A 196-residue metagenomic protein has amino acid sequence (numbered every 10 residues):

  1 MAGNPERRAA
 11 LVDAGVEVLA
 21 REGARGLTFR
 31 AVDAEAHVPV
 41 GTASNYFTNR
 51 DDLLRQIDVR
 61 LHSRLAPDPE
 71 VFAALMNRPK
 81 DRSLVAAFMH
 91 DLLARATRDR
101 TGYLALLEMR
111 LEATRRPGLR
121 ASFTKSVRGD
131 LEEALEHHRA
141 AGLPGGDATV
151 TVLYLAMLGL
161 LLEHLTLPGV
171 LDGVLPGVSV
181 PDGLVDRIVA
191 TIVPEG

Functional and structural regions predicted by a protein language model:
M1-R7: Short, Lys/Arg-enriched anionic-surface-contact patches
A10, A14-D52, Q56: Helix-turn-helix
Q56, P69-Y103, V150-L153: Hydrophobic alpha-helical connector segments
V59-L65: Short, basic, alpha-helical segments at the C-terminal edge of helix-turn-helix-like DNA-binding modules
A66-E70, T97-L107, T114-A141, A148-T151 (+1 more regions): Amphipathic alpha-helical packing segments from all-alpha helical-bundle domains
D68, A113, L160-H164: Membrane-embedded alpha-helical segments of multi-pass transporters/permeases
R120, T124, H138-G196: Hydrophobic/aromatic-rich alpha-helical bundle segments in the mid-to-C-terminal region
